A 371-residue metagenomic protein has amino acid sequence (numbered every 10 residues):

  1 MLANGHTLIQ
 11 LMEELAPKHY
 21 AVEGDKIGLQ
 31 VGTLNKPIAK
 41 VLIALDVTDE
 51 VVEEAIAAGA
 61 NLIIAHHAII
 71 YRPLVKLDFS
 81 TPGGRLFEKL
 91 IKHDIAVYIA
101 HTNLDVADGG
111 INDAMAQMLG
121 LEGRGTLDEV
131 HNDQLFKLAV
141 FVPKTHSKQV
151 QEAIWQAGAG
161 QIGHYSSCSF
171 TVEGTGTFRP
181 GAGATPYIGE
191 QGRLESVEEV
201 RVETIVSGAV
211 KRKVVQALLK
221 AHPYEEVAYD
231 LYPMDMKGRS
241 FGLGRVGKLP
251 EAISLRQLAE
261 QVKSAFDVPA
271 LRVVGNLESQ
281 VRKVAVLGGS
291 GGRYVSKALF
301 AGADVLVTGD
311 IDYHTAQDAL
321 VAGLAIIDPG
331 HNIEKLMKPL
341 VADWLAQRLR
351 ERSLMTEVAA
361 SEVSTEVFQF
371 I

Functional and structural regions predicted by a protein language model:
M1-I371: Hydrophobic structural segments
